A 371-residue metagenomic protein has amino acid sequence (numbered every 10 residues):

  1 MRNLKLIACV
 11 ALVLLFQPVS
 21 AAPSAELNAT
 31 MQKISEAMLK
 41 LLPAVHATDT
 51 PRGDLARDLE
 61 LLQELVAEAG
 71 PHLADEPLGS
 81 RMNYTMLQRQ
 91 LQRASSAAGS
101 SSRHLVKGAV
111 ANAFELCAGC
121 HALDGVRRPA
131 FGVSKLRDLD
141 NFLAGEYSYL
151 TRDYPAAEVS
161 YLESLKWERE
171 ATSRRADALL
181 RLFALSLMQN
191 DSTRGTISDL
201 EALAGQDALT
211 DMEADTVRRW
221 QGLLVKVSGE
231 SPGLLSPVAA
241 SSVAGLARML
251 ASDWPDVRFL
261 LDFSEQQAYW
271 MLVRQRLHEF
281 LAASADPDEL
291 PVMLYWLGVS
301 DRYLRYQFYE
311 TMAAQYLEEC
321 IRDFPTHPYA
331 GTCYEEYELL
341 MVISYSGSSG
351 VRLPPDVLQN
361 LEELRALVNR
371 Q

Functional and structural regions predicted by a protein language model:
A22-N190, D207-L209, D215-R218, G222 (+2 more regions): Sequence context surrounding c-type heme c attachment/ligation sites in exported
L42, T48, E146, A171-T172 (+5 more regions): Short coil/turn linking the two alpha-helices of tandem helical-hairpin repeats
L62, A69, A113, S164-L165 (+7 more regions): Alpha-helical solenoid scaffolds that mediate protein-protein interactions, centered on TPR/SEL1-like repeats but also
S95, L143, A184-D199, W220-A239 (+3 more regions): Alpha-helical linker/edge segments of TPR/alpha-solenoid repeat scaffolds and analogous pre-/post-domain helices
A113-G119, T151-L162, N190-I197, F263-R276 (+1 more regions): Helix-turn-helix repeat elements of alpha-solenoid scaffolds
H121, G125, K166-R175, L203-W220 (+5 more regions): Short solvent-exposed coil/turn linkers within tandem alpha-helical repeat scaffolds
L136-L143, D177-A184, D215-F259, E289-S300 (+2 more regions): Amphipathic alpha-helical repeat scaffolds of TPR domains
G245-A313: Alpha-helical adaptor scaffolds
